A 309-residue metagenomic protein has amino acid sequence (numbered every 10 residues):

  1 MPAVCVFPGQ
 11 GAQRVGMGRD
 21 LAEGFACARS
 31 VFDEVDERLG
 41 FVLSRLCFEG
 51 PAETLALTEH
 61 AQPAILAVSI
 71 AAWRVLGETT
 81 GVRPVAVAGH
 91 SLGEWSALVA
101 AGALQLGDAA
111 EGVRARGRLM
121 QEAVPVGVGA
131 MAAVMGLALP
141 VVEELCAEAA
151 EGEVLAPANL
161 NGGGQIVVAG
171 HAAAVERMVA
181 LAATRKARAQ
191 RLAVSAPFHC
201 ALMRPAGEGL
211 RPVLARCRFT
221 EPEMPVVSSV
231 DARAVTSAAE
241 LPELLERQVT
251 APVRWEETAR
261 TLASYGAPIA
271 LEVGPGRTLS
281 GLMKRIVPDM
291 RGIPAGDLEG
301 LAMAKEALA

Functional and structural regions predicted by a protein language model:
M1-V142, L192, I269-M303, A307: FabD-like malonyl-/acyl-CoA
Q10-A12, L39, A101-P252, L308: Alpha/beta catalytic cores of group-transfer enzymes, especially the acyltransferase/condensing modules of polyketide
A64-A71, R247-W255: A short, flexible low-complexity segment enriched in Lys/Arg and Gly/Pro that occurs in N-terminal basic tails
A71, V75-E78, E144, R177 (+2 more regions): Residue-level signal for well-ordered alpha-helical scaffold segments within enzymatic catalytic domains
E256-R260: Short hydrophobic/charged patches on amphipathic alpha-helices used for structural packing and interfaces
A263-G266: Non-catalytic positions within long, well-ordered alpha-helices that form the structural scaffold/packing of enzyme
